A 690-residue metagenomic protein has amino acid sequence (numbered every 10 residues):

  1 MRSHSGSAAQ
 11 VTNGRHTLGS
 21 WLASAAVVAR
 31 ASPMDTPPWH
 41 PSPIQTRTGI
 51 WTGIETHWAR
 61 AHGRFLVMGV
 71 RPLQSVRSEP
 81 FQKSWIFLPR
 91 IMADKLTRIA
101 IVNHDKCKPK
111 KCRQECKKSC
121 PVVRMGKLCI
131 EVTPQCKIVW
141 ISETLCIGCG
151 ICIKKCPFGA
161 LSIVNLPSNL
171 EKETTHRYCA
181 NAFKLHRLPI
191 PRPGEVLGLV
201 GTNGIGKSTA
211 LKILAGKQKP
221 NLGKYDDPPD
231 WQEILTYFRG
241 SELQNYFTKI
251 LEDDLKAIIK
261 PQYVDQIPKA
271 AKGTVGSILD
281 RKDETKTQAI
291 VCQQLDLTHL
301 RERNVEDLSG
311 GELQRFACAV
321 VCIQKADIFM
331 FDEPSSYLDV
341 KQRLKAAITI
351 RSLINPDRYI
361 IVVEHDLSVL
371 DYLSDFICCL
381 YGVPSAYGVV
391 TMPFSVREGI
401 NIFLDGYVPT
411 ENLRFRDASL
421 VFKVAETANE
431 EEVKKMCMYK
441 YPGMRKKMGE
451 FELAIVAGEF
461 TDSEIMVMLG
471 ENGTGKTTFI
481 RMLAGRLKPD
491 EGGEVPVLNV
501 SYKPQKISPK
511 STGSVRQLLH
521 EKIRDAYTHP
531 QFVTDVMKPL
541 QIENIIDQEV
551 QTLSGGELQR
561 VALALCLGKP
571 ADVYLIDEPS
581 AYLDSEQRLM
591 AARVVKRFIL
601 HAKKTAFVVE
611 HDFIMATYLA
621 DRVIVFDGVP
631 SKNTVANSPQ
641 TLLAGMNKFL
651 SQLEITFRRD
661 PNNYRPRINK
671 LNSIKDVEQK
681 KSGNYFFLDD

Functional and structural regions predicted by a protein language model:
P37, R113-Q135, W140, I151-S168: Iron-sulfur cluster-binding cysteine motifs and their immediate structural context in ferredoxin-like electron-transfer
N169, R192-K286, D366-R397, E459-Q531 (+1 more regions): ABC ATPase nucleotide-binding domain signature region
T175-A180, H186, N221-L313, Q324 (+9 more regions): ABC-family P-loop ATPase nucleotide-binding domains
L197-V200, V390-A457, D462, V635-D690: ABC ATPase nucleotide-binding domains
N304, F331-P334, K341, I350 (+2 more regions): Walker B catalytic motif
A317-C318, A346, L563, A591: Hydrophobic anchor residue at the start of the ABC signature
R343-P356, R588-A602: Helical segment within the ABC ATPase nucleotide-binding domain
D357-V363, K603-V609: Conserved H-loop
